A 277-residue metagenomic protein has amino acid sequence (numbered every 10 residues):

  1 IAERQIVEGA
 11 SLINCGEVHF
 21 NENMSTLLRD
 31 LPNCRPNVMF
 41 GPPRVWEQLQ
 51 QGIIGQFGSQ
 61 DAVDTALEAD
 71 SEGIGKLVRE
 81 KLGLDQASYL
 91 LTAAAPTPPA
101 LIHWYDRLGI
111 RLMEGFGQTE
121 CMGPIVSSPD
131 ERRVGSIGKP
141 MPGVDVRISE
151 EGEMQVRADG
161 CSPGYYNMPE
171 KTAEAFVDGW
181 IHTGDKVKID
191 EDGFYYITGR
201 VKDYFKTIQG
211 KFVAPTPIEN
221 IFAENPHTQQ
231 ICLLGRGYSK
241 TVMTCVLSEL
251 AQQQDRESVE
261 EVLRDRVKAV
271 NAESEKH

Functional and structural regions predicted by a protein language model:
I1, R44, A95: Conserved AMP-binding
A2-H19, P32-N37: Conserved short alpha-helical elements in the N-terminal third of ANL/AMP-binding
G9-I13, Q50, D106: Short hydrophobic alpha-helices that are characteristic scaffold elements of the AMP-binding
G16-C34, V213-I218: ATP-dependent adenylate-forming carboxylate-activation enzymes
N37-F40, Q51-R132, D145, Q229: Gly/Ser/Thr-rich phosphate-binding loop
P140-S149, E153-T207, E224: Conserved ATP-binding/catalytic segment of the ANL
K186, E224-E249, N271, E275: C-terminal boundary motif of the adenylate-forming
F212, P226-Q230, A251-H277: Conserved C-terminal helical docking segment of ANL/AMP-forming enzymes that engages the acyl-acceptor during
